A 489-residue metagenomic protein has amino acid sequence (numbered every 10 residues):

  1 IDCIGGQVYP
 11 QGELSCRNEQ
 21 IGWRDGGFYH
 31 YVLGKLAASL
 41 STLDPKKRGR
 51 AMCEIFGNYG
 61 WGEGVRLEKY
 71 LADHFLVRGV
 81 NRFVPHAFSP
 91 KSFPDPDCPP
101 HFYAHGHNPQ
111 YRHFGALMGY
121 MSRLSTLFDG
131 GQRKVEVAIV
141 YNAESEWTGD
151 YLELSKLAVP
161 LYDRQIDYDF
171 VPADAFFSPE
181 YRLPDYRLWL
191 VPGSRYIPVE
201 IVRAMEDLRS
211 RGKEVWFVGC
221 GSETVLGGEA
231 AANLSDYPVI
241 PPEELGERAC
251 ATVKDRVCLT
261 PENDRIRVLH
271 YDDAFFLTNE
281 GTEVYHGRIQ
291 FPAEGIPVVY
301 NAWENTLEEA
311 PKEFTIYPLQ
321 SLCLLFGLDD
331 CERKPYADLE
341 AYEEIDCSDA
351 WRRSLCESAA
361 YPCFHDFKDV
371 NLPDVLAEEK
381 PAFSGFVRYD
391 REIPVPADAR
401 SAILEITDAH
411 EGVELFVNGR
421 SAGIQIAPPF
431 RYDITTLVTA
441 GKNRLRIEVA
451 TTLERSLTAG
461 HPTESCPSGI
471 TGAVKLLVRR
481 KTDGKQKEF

Functional and structural regions predicted by a protein language model:
I1-F383, P394-P396, S421, I434 (+4 more regions): Carbohydrate-binding surfaces of carbohydrate-active enzymes
L322, A402, G441-N443: Exposed beta-strand face motif in extracellular beta-rich ectodomains
V387-Y389, I470: Hydrophobic core residues within well-ordered beta-strands of beta-rich domains
I393-N418, L445-E448: Aromatic-lined ligand-binding clefts that engage carbohydrates, nucleic acids, or primary amines
V395, F430-R444, E448, L453: Short, surface-exposed tryptophan/glycine-enriched loops that mediate extracellular molecular recognition
A422-I426: Short beta-strand segments within Ig-like beta-sandwich modules, predominantly Fibronectin type-III
E454-G460: Edge beta-strands of jelly-roll/beta-sandwich modules across compartments, strongly enriched in secreted/luminal
E464-I470: Extracellular carbohydrate recognition
